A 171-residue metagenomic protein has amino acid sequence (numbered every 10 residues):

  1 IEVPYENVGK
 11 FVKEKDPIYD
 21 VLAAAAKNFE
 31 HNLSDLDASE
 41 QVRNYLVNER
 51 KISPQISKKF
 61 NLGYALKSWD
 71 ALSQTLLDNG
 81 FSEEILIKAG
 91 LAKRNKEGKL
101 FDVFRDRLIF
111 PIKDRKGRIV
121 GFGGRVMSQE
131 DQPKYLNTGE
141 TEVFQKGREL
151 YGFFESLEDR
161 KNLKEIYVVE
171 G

Functional and structural regions predicted by a protein language model:
I1-K88: Non-catalytic accessory segments of DNA primases and related replication-initiation nucleases
K10-A25, S68-G171: Phosphate-handling DNA/RNA-contact segment within nucleic-acid enzymes
